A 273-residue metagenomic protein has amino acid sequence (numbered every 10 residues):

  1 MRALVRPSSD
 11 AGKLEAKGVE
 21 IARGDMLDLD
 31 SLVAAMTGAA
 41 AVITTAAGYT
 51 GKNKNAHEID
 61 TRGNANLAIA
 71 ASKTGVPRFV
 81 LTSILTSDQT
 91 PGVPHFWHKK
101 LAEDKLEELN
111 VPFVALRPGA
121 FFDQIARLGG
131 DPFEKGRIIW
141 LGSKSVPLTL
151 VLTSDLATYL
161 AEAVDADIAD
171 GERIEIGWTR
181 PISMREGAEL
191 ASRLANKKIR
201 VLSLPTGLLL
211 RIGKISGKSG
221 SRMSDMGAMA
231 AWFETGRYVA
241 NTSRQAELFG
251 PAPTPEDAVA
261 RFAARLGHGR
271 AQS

Functional and structural regions predicted by a protein language model:
A3-K73, S87-D88: NAD(P)H-binding glycine-rich loop region in Rossmannoid oxidoreductase-like domains and their noncatalytic homologs
V42, L156, L160, I176 (+2 more regions): Non-catalytic, hydrophobic alpha-helical segments
G48-E134: Glycine-/Pro-rich loop/turn segments that contact NAD(P) or position catalytic residues in Rossmann-like domains
G63, L141-V164, E172: Substrate-positioning beta->alpha
D123-D131, A163-I174, K197-I199: Glycine/proline-rich active-site loop of Rossmann-fold NAD(P)-dependent oxidoreductases
P147-S154, I176-R193, S203-K214, A252-P253: Substrate-binding strand-loop-helix patch in Rossmann-like NAD(P)-dependent oxidoreductase/epimerase domains
E189-G236, A271-S273: Terminal hydrophobic/aromatic helix or amphipathic segment near a protein terminus
A240-S273: Amphipathic terminal alpha-helices
